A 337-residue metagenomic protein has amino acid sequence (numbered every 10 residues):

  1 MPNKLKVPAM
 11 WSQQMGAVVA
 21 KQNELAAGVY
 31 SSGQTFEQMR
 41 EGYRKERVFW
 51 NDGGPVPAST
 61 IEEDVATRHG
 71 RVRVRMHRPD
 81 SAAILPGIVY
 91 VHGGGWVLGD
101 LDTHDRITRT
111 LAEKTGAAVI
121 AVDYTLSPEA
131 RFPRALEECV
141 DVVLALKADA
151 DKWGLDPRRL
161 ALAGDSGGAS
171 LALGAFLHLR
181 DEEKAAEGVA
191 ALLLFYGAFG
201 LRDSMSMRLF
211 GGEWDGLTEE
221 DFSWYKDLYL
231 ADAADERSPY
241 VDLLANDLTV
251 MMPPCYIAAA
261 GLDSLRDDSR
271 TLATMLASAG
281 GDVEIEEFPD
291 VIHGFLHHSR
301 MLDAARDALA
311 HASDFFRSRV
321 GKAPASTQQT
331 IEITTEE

Functional and structural regions predicted by a protein language model:
M1-M76, D235, G321-E337: A glycine/proline-hinged amphipathic helix-loop "lid/cap" segment that gates access to hydrophobic ligand pockets
G70-V72, P79-G87, V250-M252: Proline/glycine-enriched tight loop/beta-turn segments at coil->beta junctions that connect or precede beta-strands
D102-A121: Short amphipathic alpha-helix adjacent to the substrate-entry channel of hydrolases
A130-D151, A312: Alpha/beta-hydrolase active-site loop
K147-L162, E182: Gly/Ser-rich "nucleophile elbow"/oxyanion-hole loop immediately N-terminal to the catalytic nucleophile in hydrolases
G164, G168, A172: Gly/Ala-rich beta-loop-alpha elbow adjacent to hydrolase catalytic centers
L177, D181-A234: Hydrolase active-site cap/lid region
I257-A259: Short beta-strand/loop motif that positions the catalytic acidic residue of the alpha/beta-hydrolase fold
